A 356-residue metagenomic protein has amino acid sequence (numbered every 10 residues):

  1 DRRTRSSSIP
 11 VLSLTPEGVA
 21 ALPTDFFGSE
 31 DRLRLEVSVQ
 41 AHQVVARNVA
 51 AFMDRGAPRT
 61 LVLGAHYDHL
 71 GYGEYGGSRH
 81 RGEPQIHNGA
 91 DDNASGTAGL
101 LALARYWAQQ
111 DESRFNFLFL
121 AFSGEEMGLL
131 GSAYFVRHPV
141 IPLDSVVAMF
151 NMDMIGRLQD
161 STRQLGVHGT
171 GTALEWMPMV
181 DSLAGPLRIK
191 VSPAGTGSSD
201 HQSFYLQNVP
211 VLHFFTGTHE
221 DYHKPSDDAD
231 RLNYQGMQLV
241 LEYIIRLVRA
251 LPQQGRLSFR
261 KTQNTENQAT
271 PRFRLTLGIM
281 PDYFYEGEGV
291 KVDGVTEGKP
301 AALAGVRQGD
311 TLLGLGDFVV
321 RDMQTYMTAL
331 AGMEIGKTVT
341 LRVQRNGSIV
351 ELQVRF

Functional and structural regions predicted by a protein language model:
R2-G89, A102-R105, Q109-R114, R137: Soluble metallo-hydrolase cores and metallopeptidase-like ectodomains found primarily in the secretory/periplasmic
R2-R3, I9-F27, G56-P58, E112 (+2 more regions): Metal-dependent peptidase/peptidase-like ectodomains
L63, L100, F119, I279 (+4 more regions): Terminal peptide-recognition signature
A98, R105, Q109, E220-E266: His/Asp/Glu-rich mid-to-C-terminal helical/loop segments that flank catalytic regions of hydrolases
R114-F122, M149-M152, L251-P271: Acidic/histidine-enriched alpha-helical segments
F204, T296-D310, A329: PDZ/PDZ-like domain micro-motif
L303-M323: Conserved PDZ fold ligand-binding element
L313, T328-F356: PDZ-domain C-terminal substructure recognizer with occasional recognition of PDZ-binding tails
